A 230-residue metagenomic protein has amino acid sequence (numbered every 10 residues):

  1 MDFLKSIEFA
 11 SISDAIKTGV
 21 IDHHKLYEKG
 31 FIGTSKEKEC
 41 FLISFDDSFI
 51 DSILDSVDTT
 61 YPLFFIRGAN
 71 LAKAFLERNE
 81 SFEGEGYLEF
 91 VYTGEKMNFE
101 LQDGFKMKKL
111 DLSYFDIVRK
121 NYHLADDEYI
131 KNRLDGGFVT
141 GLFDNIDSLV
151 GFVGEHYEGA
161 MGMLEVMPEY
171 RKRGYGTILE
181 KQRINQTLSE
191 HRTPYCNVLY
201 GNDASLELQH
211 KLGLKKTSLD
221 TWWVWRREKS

Functional and structural regions predicted by a protein language model:
M1-K5, K106-I117: A short beta-loop-alpha structural element at the N-terminal edge of CoA-dependent acyl/N-acetyltransferase catalytic
M1-K73, R119, L124, I130-N132: N-terminal charged segments
F49-I53, K172-Q186, E207-K211: Conserved acetyl-CoA-binding loop-helix of GNAT-fold acetyltransferases
D58-A69, T187-L199: Conserved GNAT acetyl-CoA-binding A-motif
L71-E80, Y200-S218: Conserved active-site alpha-helix within GNAT-family acetyltransferase domains
F82-G94, N197, G213-K229: Conserved catalytic-core motifs of GNAT/GCN5-like acyltransferases
D127-P168: A conserved beta-strand-loop-helix scaffold within acyl/acetyltransferase catalytic domains
M163, M167-K181, Y200-D203: Conserved glycine-rich acetyl-CoA-binding loop
